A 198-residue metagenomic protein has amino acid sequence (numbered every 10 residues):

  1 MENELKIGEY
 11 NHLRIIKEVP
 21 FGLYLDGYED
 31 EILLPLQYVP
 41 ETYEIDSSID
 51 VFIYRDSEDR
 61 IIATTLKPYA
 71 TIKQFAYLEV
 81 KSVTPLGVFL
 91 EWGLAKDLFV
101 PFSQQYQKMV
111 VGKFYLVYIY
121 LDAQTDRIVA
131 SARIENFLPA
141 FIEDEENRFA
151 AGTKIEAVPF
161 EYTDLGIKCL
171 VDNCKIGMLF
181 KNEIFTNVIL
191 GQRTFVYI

Functional and structural regions predicted by a protein language model:
M1-Y197: Single-stranded RNA-binding regions, centering on S1/OB-family and related RNA-binding modules
